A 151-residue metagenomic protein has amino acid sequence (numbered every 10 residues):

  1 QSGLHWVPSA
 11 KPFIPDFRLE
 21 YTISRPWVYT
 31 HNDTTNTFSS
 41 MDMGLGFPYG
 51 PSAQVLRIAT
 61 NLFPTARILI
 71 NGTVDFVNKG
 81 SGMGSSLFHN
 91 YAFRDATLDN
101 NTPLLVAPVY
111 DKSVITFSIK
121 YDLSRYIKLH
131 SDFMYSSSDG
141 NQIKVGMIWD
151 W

Functional and structural regions predicted by a protein language model:
Q1-W151: Exposed, low-structure sequence patches enriched in small/polar residues
